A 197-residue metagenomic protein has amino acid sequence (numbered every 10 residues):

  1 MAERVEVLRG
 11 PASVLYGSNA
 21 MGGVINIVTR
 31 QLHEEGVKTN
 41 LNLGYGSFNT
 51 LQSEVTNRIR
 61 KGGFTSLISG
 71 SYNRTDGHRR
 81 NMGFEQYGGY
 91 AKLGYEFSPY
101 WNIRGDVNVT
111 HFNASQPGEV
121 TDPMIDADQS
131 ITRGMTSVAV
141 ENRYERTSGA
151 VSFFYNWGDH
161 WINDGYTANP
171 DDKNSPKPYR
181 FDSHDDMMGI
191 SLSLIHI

Functional and structural regions predicted by a protein language model:
M1-A2, V7, L15, N19-N42 (+1 more regions): N-terminal periplasmic accessory domains that precede and gate Gram-negative outer-membrane beta-barrel machines
G23, V37-L41, L51-V55, Y87-A91 (+3 more regions): Hydrophobic, lipid-facing positions within transmembrane beta-strands of outer-membrane proteins
I25, T39-L43, I68-G70, L93 (+2 more regions): Membrane-embedded beta-strand positions of outer-membrane beta-barrel proteins
E35-T39, L51-S53, G62-S66, Y87 (+2 more regions): Outer-envelope beta-barrel architecture signal
L43-S53, H78-F84: Solvent-exposed loop/turn segments connecting transmembrane beta-strands in outer-membrane beta-barrel proteins
S66-Q86, Y90-K92: Surface-exposed beta-strand-turn/loop segments characteristic of Gram-negative outer-membrane beta-barrels
T75-R80, Q86, Y100-G149, F153-M187: Flexible loop and strand-edge segments within Gram-negative outer membrane beta-barrel domains
I195-I197: Conserved small/polar residues in nucleotide/adenosyl-binding loops
